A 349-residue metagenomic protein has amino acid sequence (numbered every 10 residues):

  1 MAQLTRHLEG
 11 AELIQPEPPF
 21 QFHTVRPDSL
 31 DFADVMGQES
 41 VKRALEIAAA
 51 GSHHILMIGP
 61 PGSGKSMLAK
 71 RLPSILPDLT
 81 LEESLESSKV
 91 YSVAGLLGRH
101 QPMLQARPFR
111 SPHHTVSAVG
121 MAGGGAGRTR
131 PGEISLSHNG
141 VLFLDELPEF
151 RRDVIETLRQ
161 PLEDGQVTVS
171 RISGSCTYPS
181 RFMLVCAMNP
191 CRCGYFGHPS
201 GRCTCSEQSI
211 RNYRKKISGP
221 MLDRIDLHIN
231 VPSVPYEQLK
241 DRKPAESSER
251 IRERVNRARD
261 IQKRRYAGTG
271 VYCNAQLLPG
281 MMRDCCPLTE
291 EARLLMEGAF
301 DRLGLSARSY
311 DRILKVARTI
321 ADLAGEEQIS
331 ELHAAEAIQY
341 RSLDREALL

Functional and structural regions predicted by a protein language model:
M1-I55, S63, S170, S309-Y310 (+2 more regions): Peripheral, non-AAA+ core regions of ATP-driven protein-machinery
Q3-L4, M67, R71, A187: Terminal amphipathic helices with adjacent charged low-complexity linkers/tails
R6-P18, T80-L81, V93-R99, C193-F196 (+1 more regions): Proline-centered turn/helix-capping motifs that create local helix->coil transitions or kinks
L30-R43, S52-H54, K89-I155, Q160 (+2 more regions): Switch/coupling sub-region of P-loop NTPases
M57-R99, D164: Walker A/P-loop
E83-S117, G124-R128, P232, Y272-M281 (+3 more regions): Conserved inter-motif catalytic segment of the P-loop NTP-binding fold
T129, R151-L349: Basic, amphipathic alpha-helical bundle interface domains used for macromolecular binding and assembly
